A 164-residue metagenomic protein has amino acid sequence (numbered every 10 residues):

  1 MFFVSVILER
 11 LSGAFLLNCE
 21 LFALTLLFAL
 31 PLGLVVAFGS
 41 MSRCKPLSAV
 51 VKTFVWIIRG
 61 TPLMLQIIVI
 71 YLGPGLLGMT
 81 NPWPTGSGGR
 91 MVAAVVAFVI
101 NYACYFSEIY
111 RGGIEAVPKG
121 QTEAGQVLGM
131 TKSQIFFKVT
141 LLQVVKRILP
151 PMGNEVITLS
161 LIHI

Functional and structural regions predicted by a protein language model:
M1-H163: Transmembrane alpha-helices and adjacent helix-loop boundaries
